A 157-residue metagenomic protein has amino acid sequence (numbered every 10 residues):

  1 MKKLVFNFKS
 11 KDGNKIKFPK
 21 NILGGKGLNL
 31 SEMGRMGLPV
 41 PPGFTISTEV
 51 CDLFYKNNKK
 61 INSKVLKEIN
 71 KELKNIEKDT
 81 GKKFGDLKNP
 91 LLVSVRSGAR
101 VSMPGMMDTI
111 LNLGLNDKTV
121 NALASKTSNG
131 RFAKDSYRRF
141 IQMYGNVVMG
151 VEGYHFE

Functional and structural regions predicted by a protein language model:
M1-E157: Nucleotide/phosphate-binding sheet-loop regions of phosphoryl- and nucleotidyl-transfer enzymes
